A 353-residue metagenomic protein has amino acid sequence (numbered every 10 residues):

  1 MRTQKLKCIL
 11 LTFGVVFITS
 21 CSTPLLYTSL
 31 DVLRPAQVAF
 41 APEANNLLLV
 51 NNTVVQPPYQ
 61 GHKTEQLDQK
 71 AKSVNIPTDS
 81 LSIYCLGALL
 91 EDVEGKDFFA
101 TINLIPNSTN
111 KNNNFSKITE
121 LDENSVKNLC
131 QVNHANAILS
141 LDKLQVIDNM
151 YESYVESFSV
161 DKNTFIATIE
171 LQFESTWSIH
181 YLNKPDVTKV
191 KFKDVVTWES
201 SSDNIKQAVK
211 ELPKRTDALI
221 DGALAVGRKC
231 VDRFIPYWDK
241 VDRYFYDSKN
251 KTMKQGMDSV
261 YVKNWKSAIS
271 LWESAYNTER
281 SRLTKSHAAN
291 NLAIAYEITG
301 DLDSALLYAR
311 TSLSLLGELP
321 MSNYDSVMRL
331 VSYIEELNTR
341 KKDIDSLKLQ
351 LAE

Functional and structural regions predicted by a protein language model:
M1-L10: Bacterial N-terminal signal peptides that target proteins for export
F17-S20: C-terminal motif of bacterial Sec signal peptides marking the signal peptidase cleavage site
S22-A44, S178-S281, K285-A288, I298-T299 (+1 more regions): C-terminal/domain-edge helix-coil "capping" segments
N45-P57, Y246-D247: Short hydrophobic beta-strand segments
N51-S140, L144, K184-D186, M321-E353: N-terminal segment of the mature soluble domain
G87-L90, F99-S248: Long, contiguous interaction/recruitment modules in multidomain scaffold/adaptor proteins
N290-I294: Conserved alpha-helical positions within TPR/SEL1-like repeat arrays
